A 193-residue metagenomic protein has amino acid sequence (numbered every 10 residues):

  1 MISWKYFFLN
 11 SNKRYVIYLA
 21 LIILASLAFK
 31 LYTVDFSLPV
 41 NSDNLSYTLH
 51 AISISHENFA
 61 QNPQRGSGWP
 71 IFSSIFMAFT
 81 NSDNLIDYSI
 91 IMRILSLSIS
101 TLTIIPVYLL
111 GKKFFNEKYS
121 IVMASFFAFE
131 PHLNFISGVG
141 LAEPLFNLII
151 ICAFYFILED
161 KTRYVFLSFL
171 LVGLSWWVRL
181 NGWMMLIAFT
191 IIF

Functional and structural regions predicted by a protein language model:
M1-F29, L102: Start-transfer (signal-anchor) and selected internal transmembrane alpha helices of multi-pass inner/ER membrane
M1-F8, F156, K161-Y164, M185-F193: Perimembrane helix-loop-helix junctions
I23-F29, M123-P131, Y155, V172-W176: Short helix- or helix-capping micro-motifs that position conserved polar/aromatic residues at function-defining sites
L24, I90-F114, C152: Transmembrane-helix motifs of polytopic, lipid-linked glycan transferases
F36-L49, A60-F76, D83-I86, I90: Extracytoplasmic catalytic/substrate-binding loops of multi-pass membrane glycan-assembly enzymes
S42, H132-L145: Short acidic/glycine- and proline-prone juxtamembrane loop motifs at membrane-interface regions of multi-pass membrane
K113-F115, A153-L167, S175: Membrane-interface transmembrane helices that cradle and orient dolichyl/undecaprenyl
H132, L170-I192: Transmembrane helices and adjacent periplasmic/lumenal helix-loop junctions of polyprenol-phosphate-dependent
